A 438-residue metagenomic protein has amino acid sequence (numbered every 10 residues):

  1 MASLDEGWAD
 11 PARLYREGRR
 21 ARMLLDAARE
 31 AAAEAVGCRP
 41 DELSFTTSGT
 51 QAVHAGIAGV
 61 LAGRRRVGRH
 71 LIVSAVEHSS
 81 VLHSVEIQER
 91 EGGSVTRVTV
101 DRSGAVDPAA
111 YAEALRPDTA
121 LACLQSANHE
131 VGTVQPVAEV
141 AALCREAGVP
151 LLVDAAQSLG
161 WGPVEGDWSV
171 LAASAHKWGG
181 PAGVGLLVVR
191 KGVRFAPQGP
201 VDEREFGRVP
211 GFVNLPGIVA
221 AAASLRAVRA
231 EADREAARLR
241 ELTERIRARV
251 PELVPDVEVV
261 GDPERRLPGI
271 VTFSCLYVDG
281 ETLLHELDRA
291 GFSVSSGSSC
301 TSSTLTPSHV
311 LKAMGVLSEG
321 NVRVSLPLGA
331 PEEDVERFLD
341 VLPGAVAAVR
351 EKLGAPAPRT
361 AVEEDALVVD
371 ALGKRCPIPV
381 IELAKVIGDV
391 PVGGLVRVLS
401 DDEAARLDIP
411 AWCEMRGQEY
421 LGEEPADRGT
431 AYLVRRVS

Functional and structural regions predicted by a protein language model:
M1-D365: Pyridoxal 5′-phosphate
A361-S438: Domain-level signature for proteins that mediate thiol-based redox and metal-cofactor handling
